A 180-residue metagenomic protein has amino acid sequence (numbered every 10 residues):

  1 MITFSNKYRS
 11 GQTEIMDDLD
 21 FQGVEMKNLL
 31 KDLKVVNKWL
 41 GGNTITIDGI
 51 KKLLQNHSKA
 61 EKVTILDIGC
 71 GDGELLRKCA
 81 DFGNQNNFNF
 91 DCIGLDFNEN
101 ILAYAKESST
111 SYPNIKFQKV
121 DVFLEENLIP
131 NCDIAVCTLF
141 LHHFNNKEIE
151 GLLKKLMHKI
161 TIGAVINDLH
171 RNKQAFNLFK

Functional and structural regions predicted by a protein language model:
M1-K31: N-terminal, positively charged/glycine-rich alpha-helical extensions of SAM-dependent methyltransferases
G23-G49, L53-L54: Class I SAM-dependent methyltransferase Rossmann-like catalytic core, especially the SAM/SAH-binding loop
L66, D72-E74, C79-L124: Class I SAM-dependent methyltransferase SAM/SAH-binding core
V136: A conserved beta-strand element that flanks and buttresses the S-adenosyl-L-methionine
F140: Hydrophobic adenine-recognition pocket in adenosine-nucleotide-binding enzymes
F144-K155: A short, conserved alpha-helix within the catalytic core of class I
I160-H170: Conserved beta-strand signature within the Rossmann-like core of class I S-adenosyl-L-methionine
L178-K180: Conserved Class I S-adenosyl-L-methionine
